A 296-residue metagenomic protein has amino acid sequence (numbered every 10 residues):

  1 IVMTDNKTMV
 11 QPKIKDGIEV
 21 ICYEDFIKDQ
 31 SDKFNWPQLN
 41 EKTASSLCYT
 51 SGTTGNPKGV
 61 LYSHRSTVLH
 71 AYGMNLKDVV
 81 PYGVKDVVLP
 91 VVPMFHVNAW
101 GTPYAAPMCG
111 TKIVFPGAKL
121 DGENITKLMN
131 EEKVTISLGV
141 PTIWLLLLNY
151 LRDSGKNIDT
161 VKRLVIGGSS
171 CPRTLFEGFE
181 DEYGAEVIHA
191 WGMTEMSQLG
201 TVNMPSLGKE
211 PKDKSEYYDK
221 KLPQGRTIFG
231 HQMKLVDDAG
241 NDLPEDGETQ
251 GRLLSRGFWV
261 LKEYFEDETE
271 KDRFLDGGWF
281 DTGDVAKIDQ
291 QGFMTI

Functional and structural regions predicted by a protein language model:
I1-E41: ANL superfamily adenylate-forming
S31-T43, L47-L89, G101, T111: Conserved adenylate-forming
P37-L39, K220-T227, P244, F274-G278: Short Gly/Pro-enriched turn/cap motifs at secondary-structure boundaries
A44, T50-T53, L61, V88 (+8 more regions): Conserved S/T- and glycine-rich ATP-binding loop of Class I adenylate-forming
V68-V87, F95-T135, Y150-L151: Conserved AMP-binding/adenylation subdomain of ANL enzymes
M108, V134-G139, L148-D219, Q232 (+2 more regions): Gly/Ser/Thr-rich phosphate-binding loop
G168, G192, G225, G257 (+1 more regions): Active-site glycine-centered loops adjacent to acidic/histidine catalytic or metal-binding residues that shape
E245-D246, R252-I296: Conserved ATP-binding/catalytic segment of the ANL
